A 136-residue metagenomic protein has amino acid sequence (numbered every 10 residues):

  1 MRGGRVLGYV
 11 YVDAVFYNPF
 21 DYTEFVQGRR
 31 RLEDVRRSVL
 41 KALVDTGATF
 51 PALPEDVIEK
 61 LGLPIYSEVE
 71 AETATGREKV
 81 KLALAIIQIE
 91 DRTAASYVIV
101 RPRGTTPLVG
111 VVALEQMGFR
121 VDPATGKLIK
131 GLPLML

Functional and structural regions predicted by a protein language model:
M1-L136: Pepsin/retropepsin-fold aspartyl endopeptidases
